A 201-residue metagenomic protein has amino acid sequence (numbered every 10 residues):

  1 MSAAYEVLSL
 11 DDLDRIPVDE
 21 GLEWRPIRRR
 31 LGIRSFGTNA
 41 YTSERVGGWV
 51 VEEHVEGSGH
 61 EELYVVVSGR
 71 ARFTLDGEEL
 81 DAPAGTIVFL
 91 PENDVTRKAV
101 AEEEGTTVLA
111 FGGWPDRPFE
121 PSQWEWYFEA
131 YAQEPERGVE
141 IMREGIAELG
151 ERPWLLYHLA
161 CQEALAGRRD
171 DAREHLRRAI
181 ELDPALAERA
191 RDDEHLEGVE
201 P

Functional and structural regions predicted by a protein language model:
M1-E53: A short, N-terminal "cap"/entry segment at the start of jelly-roll beta-barrel domains of the cupin/DSBH fold
E56-F73: Short, conserved beta-strand element in jelly-roll/cupin
G77-N93: Short acidic-glycine-tyrosine-enriched beta hairpin
E92-P118: Ligand-binding loop in jelly-roll beta-barrel domains
E125-E129, L159: Structural register within alpha-helical repeat arrays
W154, E188-R189: Start-of-helix register in tetratricopeptide repeats
